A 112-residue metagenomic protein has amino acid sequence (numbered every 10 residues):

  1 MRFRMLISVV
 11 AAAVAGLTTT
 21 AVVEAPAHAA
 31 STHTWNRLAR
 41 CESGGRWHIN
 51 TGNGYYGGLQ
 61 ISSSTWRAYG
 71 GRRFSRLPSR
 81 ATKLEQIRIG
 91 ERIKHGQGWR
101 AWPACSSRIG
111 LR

Functional and structural regions predicted by a protein language model:
M1-A30: N-terminal prepro-regions of secreted/extracellular proteins
A30-R112: Peptidoglycan cell-wall recognition and remodeling modules
